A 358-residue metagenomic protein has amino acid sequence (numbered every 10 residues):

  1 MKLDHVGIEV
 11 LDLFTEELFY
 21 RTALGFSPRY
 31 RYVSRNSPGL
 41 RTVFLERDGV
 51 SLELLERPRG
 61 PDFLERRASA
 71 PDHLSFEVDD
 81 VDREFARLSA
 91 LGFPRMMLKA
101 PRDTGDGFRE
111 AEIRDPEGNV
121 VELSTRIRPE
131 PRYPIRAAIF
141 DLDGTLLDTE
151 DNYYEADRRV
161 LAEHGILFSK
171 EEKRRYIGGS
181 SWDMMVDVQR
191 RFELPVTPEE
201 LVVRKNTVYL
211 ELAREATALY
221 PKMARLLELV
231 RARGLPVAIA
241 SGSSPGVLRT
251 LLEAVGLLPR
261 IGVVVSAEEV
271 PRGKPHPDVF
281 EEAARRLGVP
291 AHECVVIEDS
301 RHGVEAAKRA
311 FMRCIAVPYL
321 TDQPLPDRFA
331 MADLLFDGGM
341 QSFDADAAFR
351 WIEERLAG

Functional and structural regions predicted by a protein language model:
M1-T15, P71-F76, I127-R136: N-terminal beta-strand motif that seeds the catalytic metal site of vicinal oxygen chelate
E9-S51: Core segments of cupin and vicinal oxygen chelate
L11-F14, R67-V120: Vicinal oxygen chelate
E16-R21, L88, G118, G144 (+2 more regions): Conserved active-site tyrosine of GNAT-family acetyltransferases
P131-R174: Active-site neighborhood of HAD-like aspartate-dependent phosphohydrolases
R132-R136, E228-R231, S244-G358: Asp-based, Mg2+/Mn2+-dependent phosphohydrolase catalytic module
G178-E211, L229-R231, L235: A metal-dependent, Asp-based hydrolase signature
E211-I239, P245-R249: Short, acidic loop-to-helix structural element flanking the phosphoryl-transfer center in phosphate-processing enzymes
